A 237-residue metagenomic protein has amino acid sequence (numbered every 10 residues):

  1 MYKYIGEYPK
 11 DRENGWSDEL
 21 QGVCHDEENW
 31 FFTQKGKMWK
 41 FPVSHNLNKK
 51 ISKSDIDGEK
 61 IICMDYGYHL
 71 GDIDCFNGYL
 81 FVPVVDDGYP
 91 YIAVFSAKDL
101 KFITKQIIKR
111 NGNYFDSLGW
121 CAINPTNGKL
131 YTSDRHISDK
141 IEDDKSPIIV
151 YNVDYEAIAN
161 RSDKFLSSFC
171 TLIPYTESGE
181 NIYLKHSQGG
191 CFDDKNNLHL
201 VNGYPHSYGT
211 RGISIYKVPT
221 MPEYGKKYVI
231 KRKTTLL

Functional and structural regions predicted by a protein language model:
I5-W16, I61-Y66, Q106-Y114, C170-Y183 (+1 more regions): Surface loop/turn motifs at the tips and blade-to-blade linkers of beta-strand repeat domains
E7-K37, H69-D72: Beta-strand-rich domains and repeat architectures in extracellular enzymes and scaffolds, especially beta-propellers
D18-E19, G67-H69, D116-G119, H186: Beta-rich catalytic cores
E27-E28, N77-G78, T126-G128, K195-N197: Short coil/turn segments that connect the beta-strands within blades of beta-propeller domains
K37-S44, G88-F95, S138-D154, S207-P219: Structural motif
N46-D86, Q106-K109: Blade-loop segments of beta-propeller domains
S178-T235: Loop/turn-rich, solvent-exposed surfaces of beta-rich toroidal or solenoidal domains
